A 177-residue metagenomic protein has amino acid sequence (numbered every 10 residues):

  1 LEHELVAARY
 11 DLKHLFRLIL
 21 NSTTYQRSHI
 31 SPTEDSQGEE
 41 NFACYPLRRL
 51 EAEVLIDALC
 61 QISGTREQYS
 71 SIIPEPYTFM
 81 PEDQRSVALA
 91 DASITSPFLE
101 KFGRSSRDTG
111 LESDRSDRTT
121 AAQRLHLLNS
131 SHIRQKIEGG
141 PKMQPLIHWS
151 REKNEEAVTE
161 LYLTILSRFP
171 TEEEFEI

Functional and structural regions predicted by a protein language model:
L1-R9: Extracytoplasmic/periplasmic ligand-capture domains
V6, K13, T24-T171: An acidic, gly/pro-interrupted, aromatic-rich
D11-N21: Alpha-helical secondary-structure segments
E172-I177: Helix-loop-helix junctions that connect adjacent transmembrane helices in secondary transporters/permeases, recognized
